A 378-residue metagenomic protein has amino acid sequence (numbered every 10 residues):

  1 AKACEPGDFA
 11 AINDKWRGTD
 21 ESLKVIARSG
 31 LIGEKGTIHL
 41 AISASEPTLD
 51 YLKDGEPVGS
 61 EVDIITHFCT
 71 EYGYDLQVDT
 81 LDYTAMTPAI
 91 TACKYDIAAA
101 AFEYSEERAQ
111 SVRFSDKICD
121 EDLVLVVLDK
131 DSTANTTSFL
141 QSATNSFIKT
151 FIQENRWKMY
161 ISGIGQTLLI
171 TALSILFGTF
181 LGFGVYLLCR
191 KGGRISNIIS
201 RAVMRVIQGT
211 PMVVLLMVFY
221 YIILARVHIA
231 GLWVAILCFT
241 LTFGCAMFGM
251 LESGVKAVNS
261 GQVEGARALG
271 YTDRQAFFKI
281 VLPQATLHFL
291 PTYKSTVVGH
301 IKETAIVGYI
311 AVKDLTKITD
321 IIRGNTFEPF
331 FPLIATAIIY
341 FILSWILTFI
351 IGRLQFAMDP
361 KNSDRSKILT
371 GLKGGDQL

Functional and structural regions predicted by a protein language model:
A1-L23, V62-E71, V126-S142, S162: Extended ligand-binding regions for polar small-molecule ligands
A3, G33-F102, R205: Extracytoplasmic small-molecule ligand-binding "clamshell" domains of the periplasmic binding protein/Venus flytrap
W16-L40: Disordered inhibitory propeptide/activation segment of secreted metzincin zinc metalloprotease zymogens, centered on
R17, S43-E46, Y83-T84, F102-Y104 (+2 more regions): Solvent-exposed coil/turn segments that connect beta secondary-structure elements in extracytoplasmic/periplasmic
A27, E106-L123, K130: Ligand-binding "clamshell"
H39, V124-V126: Residues embedded in well-ordered beta-strands
T137-L378: Transmembrane alpha-helices and adjacent helix-loop boundaries
